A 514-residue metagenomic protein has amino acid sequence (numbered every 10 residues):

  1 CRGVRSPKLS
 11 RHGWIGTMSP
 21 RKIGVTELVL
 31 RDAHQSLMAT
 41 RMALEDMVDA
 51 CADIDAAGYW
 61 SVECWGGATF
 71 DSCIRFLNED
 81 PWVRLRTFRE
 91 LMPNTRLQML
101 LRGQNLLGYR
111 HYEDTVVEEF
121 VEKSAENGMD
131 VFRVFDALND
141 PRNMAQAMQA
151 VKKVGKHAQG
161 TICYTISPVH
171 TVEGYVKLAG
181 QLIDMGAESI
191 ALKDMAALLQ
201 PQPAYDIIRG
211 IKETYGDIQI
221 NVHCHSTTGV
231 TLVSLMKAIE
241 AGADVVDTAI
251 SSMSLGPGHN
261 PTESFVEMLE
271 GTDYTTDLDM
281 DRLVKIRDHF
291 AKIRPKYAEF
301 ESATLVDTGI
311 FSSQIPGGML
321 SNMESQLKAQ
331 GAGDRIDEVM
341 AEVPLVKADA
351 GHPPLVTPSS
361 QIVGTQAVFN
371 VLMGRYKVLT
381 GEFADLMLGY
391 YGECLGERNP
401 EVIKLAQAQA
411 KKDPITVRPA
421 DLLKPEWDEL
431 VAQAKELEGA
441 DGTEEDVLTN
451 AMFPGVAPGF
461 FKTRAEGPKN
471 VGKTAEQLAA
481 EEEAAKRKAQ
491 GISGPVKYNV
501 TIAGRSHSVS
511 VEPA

Functional and structural regions predicted by a protein language model:
K8-V116: N-terminal capping/small domains of soluble enzymes
V25-L30, W60-C64, T95-G103, D130-R133 (+4 more regions): Hydrophobic faces of well-ordered beta-strands that scaffold small-molecule active sites in alpha/beta enzyme cores
A33, V134, I190, G242 (+2 more regions): Conserved, mostly hydrophobic/aromatic
D53-C73, T304-G309, I315-A514: Terminal or standalone catalytic/regulatory effector modules within metabolic enzymes and repeat proteins
G66-L178, A197-Q200: Active-site beta->alpha loop and helix N-cap motifs at the rims of alpha/beta catalytic domains
V134, D194, A241-G258: Glycine-rich phosphate-binding active-site loops on the catalytic face of alpha/beta enzymes
E173-A179, T228-A241: Catalytic cores of alpha/beta
S254-T276: C-terminal helical cap(s) of enzyme catalytic domains, especially alpha/beta-barrels
